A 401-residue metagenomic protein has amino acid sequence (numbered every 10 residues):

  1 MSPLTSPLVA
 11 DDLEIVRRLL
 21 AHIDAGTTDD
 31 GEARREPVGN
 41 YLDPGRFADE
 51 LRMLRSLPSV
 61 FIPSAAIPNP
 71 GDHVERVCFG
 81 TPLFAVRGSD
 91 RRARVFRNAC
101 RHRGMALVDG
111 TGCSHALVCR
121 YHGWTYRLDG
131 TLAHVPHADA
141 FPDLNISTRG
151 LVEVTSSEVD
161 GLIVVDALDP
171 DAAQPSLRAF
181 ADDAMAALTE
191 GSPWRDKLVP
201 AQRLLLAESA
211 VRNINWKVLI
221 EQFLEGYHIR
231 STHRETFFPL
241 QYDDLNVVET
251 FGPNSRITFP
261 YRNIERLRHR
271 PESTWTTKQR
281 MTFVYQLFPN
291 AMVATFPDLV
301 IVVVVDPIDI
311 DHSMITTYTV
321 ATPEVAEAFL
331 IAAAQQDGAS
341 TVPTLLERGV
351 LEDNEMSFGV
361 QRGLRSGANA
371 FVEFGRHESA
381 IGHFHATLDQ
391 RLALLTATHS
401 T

Functional and structural regions predicted by a protein language model:
S2-G110, T155-S157, A179: N-terminal pre-ligand scaffold of iron-sulfur
P3-T5, V86-R87, R92, N98 (+1 more regions): C-terminal catalytic domain of Rieske-type non-heme iron oxygenases
E14-P44, M105-A116, P193, E235-E265: N-terminal short leaders/motifs
N40, G45, S64-A65, G71 (+12 more regions): Solvent-exposed, flexible loop/coil residues
R55-S56, C78-F79, C113, L151 (+4 more regions): Short, well-ordered loop/turn elements at secondary-structure boundaries
S56-A66, V135-A140, V284-P289: Short Pro/Gly-enriched beta-strand edge/turn motifs at strand-loop
F61-N69, N145-I146, R280-Y285, Y318: Short linear motifs in intrinsically disordered
I67-D183: Rieske [2Fe-2S] iron-sulfur-binding domain
